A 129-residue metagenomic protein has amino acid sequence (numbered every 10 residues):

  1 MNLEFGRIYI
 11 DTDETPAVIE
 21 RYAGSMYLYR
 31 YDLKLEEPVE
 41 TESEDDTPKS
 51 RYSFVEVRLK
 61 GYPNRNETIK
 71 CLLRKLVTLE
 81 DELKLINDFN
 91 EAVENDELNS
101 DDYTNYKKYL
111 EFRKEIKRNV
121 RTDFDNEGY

Functional and structural regions predicted by a protein language model:
M1-Y129: A preference for well-ordered globular domain cores that mediate specific macromolecular interactions or catalysis
